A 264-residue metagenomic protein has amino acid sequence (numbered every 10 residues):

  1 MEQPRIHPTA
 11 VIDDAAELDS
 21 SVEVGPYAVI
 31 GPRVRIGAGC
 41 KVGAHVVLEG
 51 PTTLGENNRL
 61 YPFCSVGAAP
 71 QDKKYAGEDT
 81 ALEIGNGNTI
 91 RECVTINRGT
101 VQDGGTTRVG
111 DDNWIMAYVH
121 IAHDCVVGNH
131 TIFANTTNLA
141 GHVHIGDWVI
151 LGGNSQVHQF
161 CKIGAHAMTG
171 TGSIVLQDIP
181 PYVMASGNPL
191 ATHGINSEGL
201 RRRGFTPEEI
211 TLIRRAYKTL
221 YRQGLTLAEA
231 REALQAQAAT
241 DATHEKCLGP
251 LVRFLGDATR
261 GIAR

Functional and structural regions predicted by a protein language model:
M1-T9, D14-A15, S20-S21, N57 (+7 more regions): Terminal amphipathic alpha-helical/low-complexity segments used for targeting or macromolecular assembly
P4-A191: Structural signal for interior beta-strand "rungs" in well-ordered beta-sheet cores of soluble enzyme domains
